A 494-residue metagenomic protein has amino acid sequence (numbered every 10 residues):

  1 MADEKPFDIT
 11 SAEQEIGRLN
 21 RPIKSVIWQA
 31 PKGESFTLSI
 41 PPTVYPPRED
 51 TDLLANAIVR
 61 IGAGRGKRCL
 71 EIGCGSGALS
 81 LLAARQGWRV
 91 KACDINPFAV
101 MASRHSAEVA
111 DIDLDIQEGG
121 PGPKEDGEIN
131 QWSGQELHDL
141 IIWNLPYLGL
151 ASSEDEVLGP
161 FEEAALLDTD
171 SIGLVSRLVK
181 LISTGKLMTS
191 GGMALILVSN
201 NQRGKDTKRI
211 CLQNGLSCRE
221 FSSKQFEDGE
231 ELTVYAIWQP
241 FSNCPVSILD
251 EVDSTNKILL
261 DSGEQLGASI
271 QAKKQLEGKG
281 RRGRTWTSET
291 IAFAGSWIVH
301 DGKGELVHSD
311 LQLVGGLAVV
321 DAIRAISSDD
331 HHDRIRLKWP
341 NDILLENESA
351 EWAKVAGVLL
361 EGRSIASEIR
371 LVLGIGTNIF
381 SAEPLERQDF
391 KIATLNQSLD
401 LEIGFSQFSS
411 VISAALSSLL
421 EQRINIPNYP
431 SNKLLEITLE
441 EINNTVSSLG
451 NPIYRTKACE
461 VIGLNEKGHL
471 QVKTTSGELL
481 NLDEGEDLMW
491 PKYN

Functional and structural regions predicted by a protein language model:
F7-L82, E227-T233: SAM-dependent Rossmann-like transferase core, predominantly class I methyltransferases with a strong bias toward
E34, D111-D115, L216, H331-D333: A short helix-to-beta-strand connector/capping loop
A55-G134, L140-A151: Conserved SAM/SAH cofactor-binding pocket of Class I
L79, I141-L148, L266, A272-K274 (+2 more regions): Catalytic beta-strand/loop module used to bind and position nucleotide/cofactor moieties in cofactor-attachment
E118-G120, D250, L337-W339: Short loop/edge segments at beta-strand edges and connector loops that shape dinucleotide/nucleotide cofactor-binding
W143-R177: Mobile active-site "lid"/loop adjacent to the S-adenosyl-L-methionine
G173-S223: Conserved Class I SAM-dependent methyltransferase catalytic core
Q213-G316, R324: N-terminal lobe of the biotin/lipoate ligase/transferase fold
